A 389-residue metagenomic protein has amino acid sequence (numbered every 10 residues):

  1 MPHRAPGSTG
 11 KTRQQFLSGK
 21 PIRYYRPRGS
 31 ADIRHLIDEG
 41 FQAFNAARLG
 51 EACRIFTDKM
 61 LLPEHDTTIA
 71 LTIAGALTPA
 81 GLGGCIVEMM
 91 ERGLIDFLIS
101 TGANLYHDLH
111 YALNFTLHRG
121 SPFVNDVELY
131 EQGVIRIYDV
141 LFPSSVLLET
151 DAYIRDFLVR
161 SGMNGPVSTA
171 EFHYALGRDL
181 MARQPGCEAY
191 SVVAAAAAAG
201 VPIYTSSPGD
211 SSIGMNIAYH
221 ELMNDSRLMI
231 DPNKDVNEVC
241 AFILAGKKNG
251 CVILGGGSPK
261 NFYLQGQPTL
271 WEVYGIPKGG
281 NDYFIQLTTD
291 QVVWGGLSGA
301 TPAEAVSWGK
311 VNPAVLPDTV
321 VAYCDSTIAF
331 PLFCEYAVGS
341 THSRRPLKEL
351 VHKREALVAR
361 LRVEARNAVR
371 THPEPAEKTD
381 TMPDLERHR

Functional and structural regions predicted by a protein language model:
P2-F41, L113-S211, E335, G339-K348: Cap/lid and interdomain-hinge subdomains that line or gate substrate/regulatory clefts in soluble alpha/beta enzymes
P2-L17, K248, E272-R389: C-terminal functional extensions of proteins
I22-D66: N-terminal, Lys/Arg-enriched amphipathic/low-complexity engagement segments that precede the first folded domain
C53-T68, A195-A197, A241-K248: Glycine-rich phosphate/diphosphate-binding loops that line cofactor/substrate pockets in enzymes
I69-T78, L98, Y204-P208, N224-L297: Glycine-rich anion-binding loop/nest that anchors nucleotide
G81-G84, L109-F115, G214-Y219, Y263-Q267 (+1 more regions): Short acidic, glycine/serine/threonine-rich loops at helix termini
L82-D108: Active-site cofactor/substrate anionic-group-binding motifs, chiefly glycine- and Lys/Arg-rich phosphate-binding loops
N104-D108, S211-S212, Q291-W294: Short gly/pro/ser/thr-enriched loop/turn and capping motifs at secondary-structure boundaries
